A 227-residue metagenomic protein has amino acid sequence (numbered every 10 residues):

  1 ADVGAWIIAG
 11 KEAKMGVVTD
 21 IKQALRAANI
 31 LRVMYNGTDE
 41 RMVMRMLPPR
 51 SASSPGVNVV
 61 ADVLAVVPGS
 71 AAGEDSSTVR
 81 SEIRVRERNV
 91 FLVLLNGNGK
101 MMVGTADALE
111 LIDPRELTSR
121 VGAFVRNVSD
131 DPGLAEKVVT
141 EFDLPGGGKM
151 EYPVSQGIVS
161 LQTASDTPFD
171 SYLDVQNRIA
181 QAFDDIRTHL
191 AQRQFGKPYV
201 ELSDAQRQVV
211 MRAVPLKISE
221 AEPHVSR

Functional and structural regions predicted by a protein language model:
A1-R227: Long, low-hydrophobicity, acidic/polar, solvent-exposed interaction domains
